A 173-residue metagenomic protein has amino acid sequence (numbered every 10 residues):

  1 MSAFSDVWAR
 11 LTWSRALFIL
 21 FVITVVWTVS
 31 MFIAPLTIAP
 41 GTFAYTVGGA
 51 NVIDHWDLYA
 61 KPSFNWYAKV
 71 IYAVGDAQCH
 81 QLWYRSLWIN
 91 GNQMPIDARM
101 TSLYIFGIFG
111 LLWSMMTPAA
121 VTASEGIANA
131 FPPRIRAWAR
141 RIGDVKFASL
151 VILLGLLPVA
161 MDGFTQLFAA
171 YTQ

Functional and structural regions predicted by a protein language model:
M1-L11, A120-V145: Membrane-interfacial, low-structure loops and terminal tails that flank and connect transmembrane helices in multi-pass
R15-W56: N-terminal signal-anchor transmembrane alpha helix
I23-S30, F106-G110, S114, R141-A170: Small-polar-interrupted transmembrane alpha-helices in polytopic inner-membrane proteins
I33-P40, A137-R140, Q166-Q173: Non-catalytic localization and substrate-recognition regions of ubiquitin/SUMO ligases
A39-P95: Extracytosolic (periplasmic/ER-lumenal) interhelical loops and adjacent juxtamembrane/interface segments of multi-pass
G41-G48, G110-P133: Internal, charge-rich low-complexity segments
P62-A73, R134-K146: Intrinsically disordered, low-complexity acidic Ser/Thr-rich regulatory segments
Q93-I108: Membrane-interface loop-to-helix entry segments
